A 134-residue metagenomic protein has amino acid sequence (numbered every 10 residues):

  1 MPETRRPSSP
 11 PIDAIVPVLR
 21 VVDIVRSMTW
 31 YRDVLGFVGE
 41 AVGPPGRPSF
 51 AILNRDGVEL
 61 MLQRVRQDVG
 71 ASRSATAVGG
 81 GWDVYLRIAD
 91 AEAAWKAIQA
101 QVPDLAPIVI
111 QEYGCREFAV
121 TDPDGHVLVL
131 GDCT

Functional and structural regions predicted by a protein language model:
P2-V18, V38-R87, W95-T121, D132-T134: Vicinal oxygen chelate
S27-R32, I98, D122-G125: Conserved active-site tyrosine of GNAT-family acetyltransferases
L35: Major-groove DNA-recognition helix of helix-turn-helix-type DNA-binding domains
V127-L130: Short glycine-/small-residue motifs
